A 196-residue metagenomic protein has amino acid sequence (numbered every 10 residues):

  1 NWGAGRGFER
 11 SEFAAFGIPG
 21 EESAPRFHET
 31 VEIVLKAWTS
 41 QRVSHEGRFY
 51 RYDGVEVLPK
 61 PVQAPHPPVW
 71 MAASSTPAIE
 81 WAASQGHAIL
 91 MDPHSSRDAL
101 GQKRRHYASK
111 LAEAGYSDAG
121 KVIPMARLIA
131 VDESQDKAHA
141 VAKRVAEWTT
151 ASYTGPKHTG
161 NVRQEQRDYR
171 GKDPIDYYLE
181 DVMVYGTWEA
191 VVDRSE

Functional and structural regions predicted by a protein language model:
W2-A4, V69-A72, H87-D92, K121-L128: Hydrophobic faces of well-ordered beta-strands that scaffold small-molecule active sites in alpha/beta enzyme cores
R6-R10, F49, S75, S95 (+1 more regions): Active-site-proximal loop/turn and secondary-structure-junction residues that shape catalytic pockets, frequently
G7-I18, S84-G86: Acidic/polar active-site rim loop that often engages polyanionic ligands
E21-V57, D98-E196: An alpha-helical appendage that flanks or caps ligand/catalytic pockets
P61-P68: A local structural motif
A73-E80, A190-E196: Short, acidic/polar
S75, I79, A83-S95, K103-R104: A conserved active-site cap/scaffold subdomain adjacent to cofactor or substrate pockets
